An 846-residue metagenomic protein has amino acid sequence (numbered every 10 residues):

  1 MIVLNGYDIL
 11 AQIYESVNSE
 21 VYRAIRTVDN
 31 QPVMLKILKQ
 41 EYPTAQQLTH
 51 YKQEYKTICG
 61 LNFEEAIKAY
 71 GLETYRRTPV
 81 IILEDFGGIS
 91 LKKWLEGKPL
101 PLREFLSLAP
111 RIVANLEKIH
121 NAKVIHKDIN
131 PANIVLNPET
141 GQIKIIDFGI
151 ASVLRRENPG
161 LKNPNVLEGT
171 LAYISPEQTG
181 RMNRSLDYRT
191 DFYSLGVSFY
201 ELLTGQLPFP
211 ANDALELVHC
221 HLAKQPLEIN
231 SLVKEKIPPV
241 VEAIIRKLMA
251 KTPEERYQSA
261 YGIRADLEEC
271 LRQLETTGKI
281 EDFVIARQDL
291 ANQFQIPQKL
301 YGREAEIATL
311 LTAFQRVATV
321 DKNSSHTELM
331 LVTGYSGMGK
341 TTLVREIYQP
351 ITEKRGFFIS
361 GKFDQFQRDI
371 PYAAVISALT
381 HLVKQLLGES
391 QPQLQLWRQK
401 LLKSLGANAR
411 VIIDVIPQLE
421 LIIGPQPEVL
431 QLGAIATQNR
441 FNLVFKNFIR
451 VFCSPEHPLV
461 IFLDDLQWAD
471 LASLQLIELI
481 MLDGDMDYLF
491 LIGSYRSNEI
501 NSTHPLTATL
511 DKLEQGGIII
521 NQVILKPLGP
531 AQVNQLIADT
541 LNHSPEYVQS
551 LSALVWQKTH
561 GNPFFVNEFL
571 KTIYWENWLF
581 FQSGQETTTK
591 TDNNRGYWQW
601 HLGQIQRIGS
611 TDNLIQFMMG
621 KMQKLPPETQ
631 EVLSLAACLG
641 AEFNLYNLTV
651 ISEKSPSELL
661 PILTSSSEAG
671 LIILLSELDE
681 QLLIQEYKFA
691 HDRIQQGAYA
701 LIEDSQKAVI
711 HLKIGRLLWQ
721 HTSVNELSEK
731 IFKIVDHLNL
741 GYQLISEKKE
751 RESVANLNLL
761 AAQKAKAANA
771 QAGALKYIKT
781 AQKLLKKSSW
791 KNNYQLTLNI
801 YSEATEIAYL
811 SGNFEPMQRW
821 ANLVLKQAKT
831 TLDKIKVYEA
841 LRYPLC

Functional and structural regions predicted by a protein language model:
Y42-G60: AlphaC helix of the eukaryotic protein kinase fold
R76-S90, W94: Conserved short submotifs of the Hanks-type protein kinase catalytic core that shape the nucleotide-binding pocket
L108-A109: Activation segment signature within eukaryotic-like protein kinase domains
A114-V124: Protein kinase catalytic-loop region centered on the HRD/HxD motif
A172-T276: C-terminal lobe helix-coil module of Hanks-type protein kinase domains
R287-Q295, L331-M338, L343-Q349, S377 (+6 more regions): Short secondary-structure boundary elements
A373-V460, A508-E514, I518, L528-A538 (+5 more regions): Conserved Walker-type P-loop NTP-binding/catalytic site
